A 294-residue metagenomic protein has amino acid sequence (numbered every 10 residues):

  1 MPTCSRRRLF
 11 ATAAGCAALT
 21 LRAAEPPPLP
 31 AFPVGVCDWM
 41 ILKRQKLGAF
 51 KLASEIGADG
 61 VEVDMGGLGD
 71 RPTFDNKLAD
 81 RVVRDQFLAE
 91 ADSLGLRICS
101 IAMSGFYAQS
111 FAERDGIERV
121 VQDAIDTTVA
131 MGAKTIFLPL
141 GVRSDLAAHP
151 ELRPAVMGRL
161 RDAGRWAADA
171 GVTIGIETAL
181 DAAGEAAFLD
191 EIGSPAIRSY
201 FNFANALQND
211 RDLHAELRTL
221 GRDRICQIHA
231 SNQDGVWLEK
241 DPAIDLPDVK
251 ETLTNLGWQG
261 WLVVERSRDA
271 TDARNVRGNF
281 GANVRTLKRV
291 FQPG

Functional and structural regions predicted by a protein language model:
P2-P33, K43-D59, A182-G294: Histidine-acidic metal/acid-base catalytic patches
F10-A11, C16, D38-G48, K77-V83 (+1 more regions): N-terminal-biased segments
A18-T20, A24, F50, L88-S100 (+2 more regions): Active-site acidic/histidine proton-transfer and metal-coordination neighborhood in alpha/beta enzyme cores
A31-G35, L96-C99: Transmembrane beta-strand segments of Gram-negative outer membrane beta-barrel proteins
C37-I41, D64-L68, M103-F106, G141-R143 (+5 more regions): Active-site beta-loop-alpha junctions enriched in small/polar residues
V61-E62, C99-I101, I136, I228 (+1 more regions): Hydrophobic residues within beta-strands of alpha/beta enzymes
D64-Q86, R143-A147: Glycine-rich, proline-tolerant flexible connector loops at the mouths of alpha/beta enzymes
K77-R84, D115-Q122, H149-L160, D212-R218 (+1 more regions): Charged helix-capping and loop-helix junction motifs
